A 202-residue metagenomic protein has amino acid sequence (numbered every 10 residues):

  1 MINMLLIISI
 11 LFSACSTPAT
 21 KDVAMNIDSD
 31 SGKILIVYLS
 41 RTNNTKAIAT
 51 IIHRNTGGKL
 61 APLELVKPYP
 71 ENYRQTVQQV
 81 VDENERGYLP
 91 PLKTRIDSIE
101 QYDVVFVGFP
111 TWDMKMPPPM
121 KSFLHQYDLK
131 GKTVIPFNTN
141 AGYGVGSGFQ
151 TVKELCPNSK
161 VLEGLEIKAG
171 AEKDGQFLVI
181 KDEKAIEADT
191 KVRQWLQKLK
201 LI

Functional and structural regions predicted by a protein language model:
M1-N3: N-terminal export leaders
L5-L35, L39-E64, N84-E85, L89-F109 (+1 more regions): FMN-binding flavodoxin-like domain, especially the glycine-rich phosphate-binding loop
V66-E85, F177: N-terminal beta-loop-helix "entrance" segment that forms/cooperates in small-molecule cofactor or anionic ligand
